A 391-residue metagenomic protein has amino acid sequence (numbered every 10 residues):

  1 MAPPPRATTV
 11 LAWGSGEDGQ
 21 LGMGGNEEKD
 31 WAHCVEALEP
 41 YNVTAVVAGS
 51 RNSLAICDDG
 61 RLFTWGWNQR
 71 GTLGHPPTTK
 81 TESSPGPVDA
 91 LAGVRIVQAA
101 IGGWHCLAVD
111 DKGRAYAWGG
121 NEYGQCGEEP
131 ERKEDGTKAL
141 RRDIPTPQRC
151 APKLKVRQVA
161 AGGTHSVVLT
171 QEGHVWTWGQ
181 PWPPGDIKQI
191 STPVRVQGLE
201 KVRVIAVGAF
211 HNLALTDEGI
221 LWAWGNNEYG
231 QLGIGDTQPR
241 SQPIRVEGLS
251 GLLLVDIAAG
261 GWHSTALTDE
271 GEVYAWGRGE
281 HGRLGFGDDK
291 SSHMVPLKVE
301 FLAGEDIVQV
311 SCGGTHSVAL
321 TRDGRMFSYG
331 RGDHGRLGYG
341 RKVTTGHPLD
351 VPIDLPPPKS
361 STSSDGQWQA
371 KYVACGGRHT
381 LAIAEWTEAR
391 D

Functional and structural regions predicted by a protein language model:
M1-N26, D30-V35, V43, T64: An edge-strand/N-cap motif at the start of beta-rich repeat modules
A7, E27-D30, T79-S84, Y123 (+5 more regions): A detector of repeated loop/turn-to-beta-strand junctions in beta-rich toroidal repeat architectures
A12, N52-A55, T64, H105-A108 (+10 more regions): Conserved core positions of repeat-based scaffolds
G16, D59, N68, K112 (+12 more regions): Residue-level signature of beta-propeller blades and closely related beta-rich strand-turn architectures in secreted
E36-L38, D89-L91, C150-P152, V196-G198 (+3 more regions): Surface loop/turn motifs at the tips and blade-to-blade linkers of beta-strand repeat domains
V47, A55, A100, A108 (+14 more regions): Conserved beta-strand position repeated across blades of beta-propeller domains
G261, R278, E305-H334: Loop/turn-rich, solvent-exposed surfaces of beta-rich toroidal or solenoidal domains
R325, R331-D333, K342-D391: Blade-level signature of beta-propeller repeat domains, shared across WD40, Kelch, NHL, RCC1 and BNR/Asp-box propellers
